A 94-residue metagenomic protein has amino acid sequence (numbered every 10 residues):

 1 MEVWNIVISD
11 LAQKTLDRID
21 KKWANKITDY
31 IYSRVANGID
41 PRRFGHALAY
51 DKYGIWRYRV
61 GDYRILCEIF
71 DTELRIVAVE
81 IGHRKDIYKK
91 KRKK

Functional and structural regions predicted by a protein language model:
M1-N5, K14, N25, V60-Y63 (+1 more regions): Enriched for short, Lys/Arg-rich terminal
L11: Cysteine-dependent deubiquitinase/ubiquitin-like isopeptidase catalytic cores across multiple families
R18, R34, E80-I81: Conserved catalytic core of Hanks-type protein kinase domains
Y32-R57: A short, surface-exposed loop/turn module that caps and links secondary-structure elements
